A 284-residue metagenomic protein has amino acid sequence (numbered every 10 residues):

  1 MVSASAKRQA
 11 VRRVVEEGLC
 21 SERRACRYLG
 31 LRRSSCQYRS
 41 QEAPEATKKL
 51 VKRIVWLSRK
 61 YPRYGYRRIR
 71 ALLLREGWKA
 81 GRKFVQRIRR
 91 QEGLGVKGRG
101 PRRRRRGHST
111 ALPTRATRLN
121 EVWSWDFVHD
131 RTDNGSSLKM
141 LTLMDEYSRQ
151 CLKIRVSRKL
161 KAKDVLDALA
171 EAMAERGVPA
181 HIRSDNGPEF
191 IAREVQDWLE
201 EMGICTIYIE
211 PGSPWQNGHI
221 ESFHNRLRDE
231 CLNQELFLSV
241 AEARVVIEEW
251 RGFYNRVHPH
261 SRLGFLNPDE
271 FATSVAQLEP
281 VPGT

Functional and structural regions predicted by a protein language model:
M1-T284: Charged DNA-binding/catalytic regions of mobile-element recombinases
